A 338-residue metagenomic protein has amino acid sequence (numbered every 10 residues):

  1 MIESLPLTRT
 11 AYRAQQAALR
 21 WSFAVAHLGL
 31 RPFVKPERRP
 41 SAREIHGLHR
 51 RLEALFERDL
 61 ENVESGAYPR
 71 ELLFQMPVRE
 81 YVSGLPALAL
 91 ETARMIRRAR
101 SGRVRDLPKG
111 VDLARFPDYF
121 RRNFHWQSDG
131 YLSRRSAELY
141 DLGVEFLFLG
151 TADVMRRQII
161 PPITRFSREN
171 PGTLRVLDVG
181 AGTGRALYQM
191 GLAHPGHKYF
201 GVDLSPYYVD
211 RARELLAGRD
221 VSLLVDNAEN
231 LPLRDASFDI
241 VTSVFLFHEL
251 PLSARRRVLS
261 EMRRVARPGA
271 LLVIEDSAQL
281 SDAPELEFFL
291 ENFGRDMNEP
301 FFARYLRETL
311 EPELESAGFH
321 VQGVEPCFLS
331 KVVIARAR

Functional and structural regions predicted by a protein language model:
M1-A114: N-terminal accessory segments
L139, G150-G172: Conserved alpha-helix/loop element of class I SAM-dependent methyltransferases that forms part of the SAM/SAH-binding
G172-G182: Conserved class I S-adenosyl-L-methionine
L177, R185-N230: Class I SAM-dependent methyltransferase SAM/SAH-binding core
E229-V241: A short acidic, Gly/Pro-enriched loop at the edge of an enzyme's catalytic core that lines a small-molecule cofactor
R256, V273-A317, Q322-V324: C-terminal alpha-helical "lid/dimerization" subdomain adjacent to the S-adenosyl-L-methionine
R256-P268: A short glycine-rich, Lys/Arg-flanked "PGG" loop and its adjoining helix->strand segment in the class I
A317-R338: Core SAM-dependent methyltransferase catalytic element
